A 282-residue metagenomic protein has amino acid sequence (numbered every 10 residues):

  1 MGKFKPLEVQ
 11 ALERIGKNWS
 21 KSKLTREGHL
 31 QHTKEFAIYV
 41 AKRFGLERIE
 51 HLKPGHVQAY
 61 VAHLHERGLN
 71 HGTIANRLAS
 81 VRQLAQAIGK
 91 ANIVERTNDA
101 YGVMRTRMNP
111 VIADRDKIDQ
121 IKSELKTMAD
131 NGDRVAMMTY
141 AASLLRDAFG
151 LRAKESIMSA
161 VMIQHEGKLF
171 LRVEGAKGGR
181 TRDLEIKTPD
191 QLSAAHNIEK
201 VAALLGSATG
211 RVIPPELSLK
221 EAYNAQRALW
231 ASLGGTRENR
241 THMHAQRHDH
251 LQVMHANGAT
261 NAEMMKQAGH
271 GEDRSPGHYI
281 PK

Functional and structural regions predicted by a protein language model:
M1-K23: N-terminal DNA-binding module of tyrosine recombinases/phage integrases
N18-N92: Non-catalytic DNA-binding core/recognition domains of DNA-processing enzymes
K90-L125, K177: Flexible interdomain linker/hinge and immediately adjacent N-terminus of the catalytic tyrosine-recombinase domain
I118-A153: Basic, Lys/Arg- and aromatic-enriched nucleic-acid-binding interface segment
S156, M243-N257, M264-M265, S275-P276: Short, basic/aromatic-rich helical patch in the C-terminal catalytic core of site-specific tyrosine
M158-N197: Conserved tyrosine-mediated DNA breakage-rejoining catalytic core shared by Y-recombinases
Q164-E166, A259-I280: Short, polar N-cap/turn motifs at the start of nucleic acid-interacting alpha helices
P189-E238, H244-A245, H250: Active-site/catalytic core of tyrosine-dependent DNA strand-transfer enzymes
